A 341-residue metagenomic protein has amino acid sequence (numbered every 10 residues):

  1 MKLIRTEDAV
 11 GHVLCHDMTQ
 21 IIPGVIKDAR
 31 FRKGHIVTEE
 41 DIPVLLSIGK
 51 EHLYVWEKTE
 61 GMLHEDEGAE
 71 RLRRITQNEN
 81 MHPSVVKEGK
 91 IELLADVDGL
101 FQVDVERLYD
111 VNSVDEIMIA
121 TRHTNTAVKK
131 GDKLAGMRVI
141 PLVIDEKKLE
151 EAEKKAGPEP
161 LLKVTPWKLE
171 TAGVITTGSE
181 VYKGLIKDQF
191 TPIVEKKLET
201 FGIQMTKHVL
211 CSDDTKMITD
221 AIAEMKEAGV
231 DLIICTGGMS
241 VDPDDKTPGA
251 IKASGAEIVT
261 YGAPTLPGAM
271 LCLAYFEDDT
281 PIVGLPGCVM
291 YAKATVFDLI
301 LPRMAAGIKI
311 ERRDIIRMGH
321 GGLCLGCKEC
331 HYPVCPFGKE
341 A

Functional and structural regions predicted by a protein language model:
M1-E88: Short, low-complexity N-terminal leaders and the immediately following helix N-cap/first helix
E7-G11, A29, P83-V86, T126-V128 (+4 more regions): Solvent-exposed alpha-helices and their adjacent loops that cap or buttress functional pockets in soluble metabolic
A29, V85, L100-V103, R107-S113 (+2 more regions): C-terminal terminal segments
R32, T38, P43, H123 (+2 more regions): Residue-level recognition of short, solvent-exposed, well-ordered loop/turn junctions that link secondary-structure
V55-W56, M81-V86, I144-E146, Q204-H208 (+1 more regions): Flexible, glycine/charged-enriched surface loops at secondary-structure junctions
T59-W167: Extended, charged alpha/beta regions that create polyanion-binding interfaces
P158-D213, M217: Glycine-rich phosphate/diphosphate-binding loop of Rossmann-like nucleotide-binding domains
S179, T206-G338: Short glycine/threonine-rich loop/turn motifs
